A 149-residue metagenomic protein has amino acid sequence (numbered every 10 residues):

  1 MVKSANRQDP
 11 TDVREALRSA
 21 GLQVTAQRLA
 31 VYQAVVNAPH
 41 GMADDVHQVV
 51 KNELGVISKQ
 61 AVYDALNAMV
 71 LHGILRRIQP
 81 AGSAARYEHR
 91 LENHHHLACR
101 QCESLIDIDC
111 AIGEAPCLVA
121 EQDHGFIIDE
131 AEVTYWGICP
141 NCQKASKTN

Functional and structural regions predicted by a protein language model:
Q8-G21: Short, Lys/Arg-enriched N-terminal segment that forms or immediately precedes the first helix of a structured domain
V24, N37-D45: Short capping segments at the starts of secondary-structure elements
L29-A34: Pre-recognition alpha-helix immediately N-terminal to the DNA-recognition helix within helix-turn-helix or winged-helix
V35-V36, V49: Long C-terminal interaction/binding lobes of large macromolecular proteins
D45-K51, V62: A short acidic, leucine-rich amphipathic alpha-helix
V62-H72: Basic amphipathic alpha-helical segments that dock to polyanions
H72-N149: Non-DNA-binding regulatory cores of transcription-related proteins, predominantly C-terminal effector-binding
